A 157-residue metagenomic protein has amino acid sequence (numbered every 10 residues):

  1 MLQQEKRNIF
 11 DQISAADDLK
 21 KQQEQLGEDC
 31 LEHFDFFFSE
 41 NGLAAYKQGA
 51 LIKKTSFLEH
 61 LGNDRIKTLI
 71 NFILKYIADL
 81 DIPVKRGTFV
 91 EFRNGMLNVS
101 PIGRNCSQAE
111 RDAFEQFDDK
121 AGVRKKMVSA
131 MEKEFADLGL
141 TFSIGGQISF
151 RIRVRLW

Functional and structural regions predicted by a protein language model:
L2-T88: Active-site phosphate-binding/coordination module
P83-W157: Conserved acidic, metal-coordinating active-site core of Asp-based, Mg2+-dependent phosphoryl-transfer enzymes
